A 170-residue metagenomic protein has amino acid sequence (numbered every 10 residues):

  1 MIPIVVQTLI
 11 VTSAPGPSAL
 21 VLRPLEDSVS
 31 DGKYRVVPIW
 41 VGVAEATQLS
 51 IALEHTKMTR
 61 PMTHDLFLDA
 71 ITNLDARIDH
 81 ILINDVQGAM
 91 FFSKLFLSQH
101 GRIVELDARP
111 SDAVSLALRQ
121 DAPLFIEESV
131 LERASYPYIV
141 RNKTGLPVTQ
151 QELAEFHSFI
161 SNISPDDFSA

Functional and structural regions predicted by a protein language model:
M1-A170: Divalent-cation
